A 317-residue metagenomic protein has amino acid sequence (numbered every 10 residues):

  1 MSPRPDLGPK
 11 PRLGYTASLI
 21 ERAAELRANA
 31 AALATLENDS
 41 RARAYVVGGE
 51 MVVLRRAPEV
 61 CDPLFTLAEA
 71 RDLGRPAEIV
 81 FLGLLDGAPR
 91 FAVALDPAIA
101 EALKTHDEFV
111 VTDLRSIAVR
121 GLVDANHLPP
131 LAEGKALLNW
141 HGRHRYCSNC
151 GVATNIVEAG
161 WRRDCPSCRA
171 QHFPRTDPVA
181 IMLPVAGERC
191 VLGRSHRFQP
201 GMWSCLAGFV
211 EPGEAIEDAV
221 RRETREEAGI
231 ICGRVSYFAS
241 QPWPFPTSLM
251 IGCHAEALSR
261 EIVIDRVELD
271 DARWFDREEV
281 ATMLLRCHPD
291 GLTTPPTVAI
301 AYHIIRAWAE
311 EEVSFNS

Functional and structural regions predicted by a protein language model:
M1-H144, N155, Q199-W203, D265-S317: Nudix hydrolase/Nudix homology domain
E133-L183: Cys/His-rich short segments
R163-C205, I231-C232, A255: N-terminal strand-loop-strand
A180, I251, D270: Change "...and in nucleic-acid phosphodiester-cleaving endonucleases..." to "...and in nucleic-acid processing enzymes
C205-A239, C253, S259-E261: The catalytic Nudix box helix
Q241-W243, V263-D265: Short proline/glycine-enriched turn/loop segments at secondary-structure junctions
F245-M250: A short, glycine/Asx- and small/polar-enriched loop/turn that sits immediately N-terminal to a beta-strand
E256-L258, F275-D276: Solvent-exposed residues in well-ordered beta-strands and their adjoining turns, especially edge/terminal strands
